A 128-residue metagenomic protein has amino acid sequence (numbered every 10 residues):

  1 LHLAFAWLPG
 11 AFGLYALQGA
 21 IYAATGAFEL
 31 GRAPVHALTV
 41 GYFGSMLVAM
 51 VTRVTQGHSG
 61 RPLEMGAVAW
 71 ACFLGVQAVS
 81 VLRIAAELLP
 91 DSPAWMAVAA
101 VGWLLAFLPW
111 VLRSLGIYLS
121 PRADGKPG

Functional and structural regions predicted by a protein language model:
L1-G128: Hydrophobic alpha-helical transmembrane segments of multi-pass integral membrane proteins
